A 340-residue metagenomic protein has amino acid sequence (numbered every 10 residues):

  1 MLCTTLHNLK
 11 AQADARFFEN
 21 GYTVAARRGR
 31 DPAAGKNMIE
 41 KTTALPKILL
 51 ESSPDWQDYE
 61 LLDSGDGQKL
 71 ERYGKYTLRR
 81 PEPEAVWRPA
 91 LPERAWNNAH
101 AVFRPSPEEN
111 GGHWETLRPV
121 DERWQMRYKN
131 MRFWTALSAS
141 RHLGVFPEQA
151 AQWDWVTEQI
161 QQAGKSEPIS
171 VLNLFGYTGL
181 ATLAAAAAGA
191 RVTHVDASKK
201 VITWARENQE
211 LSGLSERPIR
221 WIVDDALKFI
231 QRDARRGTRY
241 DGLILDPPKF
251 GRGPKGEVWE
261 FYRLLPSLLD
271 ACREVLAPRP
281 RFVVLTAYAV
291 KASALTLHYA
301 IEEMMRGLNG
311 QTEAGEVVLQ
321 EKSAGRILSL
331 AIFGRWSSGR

Functional and structural regions predicted by a protein language model:
D55-E71, L78-P147, D154: Non-catalytic substrate-recognition/targeting regions of SAM-dependent transferases
P168-F175: Conserved class I S-adenosyl-L-methionine
T178-A190: Conserved SAM-binding loop of SAM-dependent methyltransferases across substrates and taxa, primarily the Class I
R191-D196: Conserved SAM-binding motif I beta-strand of class I
S198-V201, V223-L227, Y240-A271: Mobile active-site "lid"/loop adjacent to the S-adenosyl-L-methionine
K200-G242: S-adenosyl-L-methionine
L276-P278: Helix-to-beta-strand junctions that scaffold the AdoMet/dcAdoMet cofactor pocket in Class I SAM-dependent enzymes
P280-R340: C-terminal catalytic and target-recognition region of SAM-dependent MTase-like enzymes, primarily methyltransferases
